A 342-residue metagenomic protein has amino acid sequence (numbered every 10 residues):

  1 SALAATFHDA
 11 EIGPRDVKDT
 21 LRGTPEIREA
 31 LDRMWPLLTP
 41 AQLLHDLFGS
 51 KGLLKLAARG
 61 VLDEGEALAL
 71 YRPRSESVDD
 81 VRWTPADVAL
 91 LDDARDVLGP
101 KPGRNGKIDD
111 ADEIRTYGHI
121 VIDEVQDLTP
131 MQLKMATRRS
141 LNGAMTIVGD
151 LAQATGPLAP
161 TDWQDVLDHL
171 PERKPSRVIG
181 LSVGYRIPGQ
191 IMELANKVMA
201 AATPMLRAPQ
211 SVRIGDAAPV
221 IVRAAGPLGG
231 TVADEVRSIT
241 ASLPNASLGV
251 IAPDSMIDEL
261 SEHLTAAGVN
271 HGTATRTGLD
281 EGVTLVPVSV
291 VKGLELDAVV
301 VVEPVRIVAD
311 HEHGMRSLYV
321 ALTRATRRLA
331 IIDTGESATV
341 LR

Functional and structural regions predicted by a protein language model:
S1-H119, L128-L133: Conserved helicase NTPase catalytic core signature
V88, R95-P102, K107-H119, Q126-R342: Conserved helicase motor core of SF1/SF2 NTP-dependent helicases
